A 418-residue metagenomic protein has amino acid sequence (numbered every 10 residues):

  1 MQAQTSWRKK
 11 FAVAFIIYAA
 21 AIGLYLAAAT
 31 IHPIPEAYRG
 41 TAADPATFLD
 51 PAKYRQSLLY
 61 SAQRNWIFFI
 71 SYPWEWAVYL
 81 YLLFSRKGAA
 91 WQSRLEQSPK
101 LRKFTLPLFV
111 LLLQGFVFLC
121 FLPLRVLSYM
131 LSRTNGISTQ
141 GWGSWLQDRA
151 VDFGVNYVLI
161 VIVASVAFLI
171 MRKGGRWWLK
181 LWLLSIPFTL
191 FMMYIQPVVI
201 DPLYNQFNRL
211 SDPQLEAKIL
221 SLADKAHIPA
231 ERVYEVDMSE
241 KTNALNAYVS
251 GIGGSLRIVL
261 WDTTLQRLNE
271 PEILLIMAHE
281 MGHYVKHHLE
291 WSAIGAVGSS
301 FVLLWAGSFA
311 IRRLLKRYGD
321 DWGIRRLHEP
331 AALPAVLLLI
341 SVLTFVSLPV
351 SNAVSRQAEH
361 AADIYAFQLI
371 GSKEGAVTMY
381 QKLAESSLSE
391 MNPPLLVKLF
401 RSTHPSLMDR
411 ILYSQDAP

Functional and structural regions predicted by a protein language model:
Q4-F15, I22-L83, A90-P99, K103-I324 (+1 more regions): Polar-ligand-bearing catalytic/cofactor-coordination segments of membrane-embedded or membrane-tethered inner-membrane
F309, D320-T344, L348: Loop-to-helix entry and N-terminal half of a specific, functionally important transmembrane alpha helix in multi-pass
